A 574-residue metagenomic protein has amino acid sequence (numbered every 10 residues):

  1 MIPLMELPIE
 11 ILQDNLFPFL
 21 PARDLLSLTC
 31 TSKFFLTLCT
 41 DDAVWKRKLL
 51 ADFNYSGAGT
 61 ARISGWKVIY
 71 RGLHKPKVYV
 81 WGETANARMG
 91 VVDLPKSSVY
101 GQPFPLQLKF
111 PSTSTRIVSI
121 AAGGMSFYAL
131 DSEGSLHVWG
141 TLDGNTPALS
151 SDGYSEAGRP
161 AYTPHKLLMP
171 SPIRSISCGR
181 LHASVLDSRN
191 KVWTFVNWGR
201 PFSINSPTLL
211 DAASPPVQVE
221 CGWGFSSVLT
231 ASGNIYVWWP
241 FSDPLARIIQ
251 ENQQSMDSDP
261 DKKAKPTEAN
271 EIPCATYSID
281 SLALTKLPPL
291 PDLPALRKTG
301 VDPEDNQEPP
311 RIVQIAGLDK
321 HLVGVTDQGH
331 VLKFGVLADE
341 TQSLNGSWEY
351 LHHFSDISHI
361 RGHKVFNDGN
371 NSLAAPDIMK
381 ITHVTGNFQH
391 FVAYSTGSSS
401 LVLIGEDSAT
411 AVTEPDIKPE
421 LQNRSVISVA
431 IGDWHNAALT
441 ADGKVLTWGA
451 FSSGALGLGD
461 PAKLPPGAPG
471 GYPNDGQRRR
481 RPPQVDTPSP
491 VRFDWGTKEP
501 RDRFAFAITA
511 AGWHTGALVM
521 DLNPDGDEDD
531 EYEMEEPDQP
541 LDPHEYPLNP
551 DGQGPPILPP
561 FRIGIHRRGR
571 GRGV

Functional and structural regions predicted by a protein language model:
M1-Y79: Skp1-binding F-box subdomain of Cullin-RING ligase substrate receptors
R47-K109, T115-R116, G571-V574: F-box-proximal linker/hinge
V80, S126-A129, V138, H182-V185 (+10 more regions): Conserved core positions of repeat-based scaffolds
A85, G124-S126, T141-G144, R180-H182 (+7 more regions): Consensus positions within tandem repeat domains that build extended binding/scaffold surfaces
F110-P111, K166-M169, T208-A212, D305-Q307 (+3 more regions): Surface loop/turn motifs at the tips and blade-to-blade linkers of beta-strand repeat domains
I176-R180, R189-A338: Solenoidal tandem-repeat scaffolds enriched in leucines and small polar residues
A411-G432, G459-A507: Conserved blade-ending motifs and adjacent loop-strand segments that build the rim/top face of beta-propeller domains
G443-K444, Q484-G573: Blade-level signature of beta-propeller repeat domains, shared across WD40, Kelch, NHL, RCC1 and BNR/Asp-box propellers
